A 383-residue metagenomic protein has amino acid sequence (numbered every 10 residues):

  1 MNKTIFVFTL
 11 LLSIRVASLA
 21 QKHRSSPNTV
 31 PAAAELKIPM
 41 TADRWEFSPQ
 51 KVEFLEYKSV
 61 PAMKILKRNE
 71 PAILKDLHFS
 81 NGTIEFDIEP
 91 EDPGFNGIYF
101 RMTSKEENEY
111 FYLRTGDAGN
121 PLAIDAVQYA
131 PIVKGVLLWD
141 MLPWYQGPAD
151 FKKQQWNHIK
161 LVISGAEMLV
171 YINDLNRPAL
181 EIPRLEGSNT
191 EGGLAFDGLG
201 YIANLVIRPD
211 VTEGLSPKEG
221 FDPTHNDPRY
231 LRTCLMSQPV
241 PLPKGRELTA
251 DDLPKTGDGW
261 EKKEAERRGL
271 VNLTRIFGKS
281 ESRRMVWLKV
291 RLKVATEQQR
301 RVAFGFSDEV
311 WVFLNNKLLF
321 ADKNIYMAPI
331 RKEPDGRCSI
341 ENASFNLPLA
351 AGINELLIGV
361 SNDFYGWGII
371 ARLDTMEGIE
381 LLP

Functional and structural regions predicted by a protein language model:
E53-E70, G82: Short carbohydrate-recognition loop motifs
N69-K134: Secretory/extracellular carbohydrate-interaction modules and structurally similar beta-sandwich "look-alikes"
G135-H158: Short, aromatic/His-centered strand-loop micro-motif at the edge of beta-sheets
K152-E181, E309-L319: Carbohydrate-binding surfaces in secreted/extracellular proteins
N173-E191, L319-R331: Short, solvent-exposed beta-strand-to-loop segments that form ligand-recognition rims of beta-rich domains
E186-T224, C338-P348, E355, I369-R372 (+1 more regions): Ligand-recognition surfaces built from glycine- and aromatic
R208-A295, F364-P383: Extracellular/secretory pathway-exposed regions associated with glycan biology
Q299-F313, L356: Aromatic-lined ligand-binding clefts that engage carbohydrates, nucleic acids, or primary amines
